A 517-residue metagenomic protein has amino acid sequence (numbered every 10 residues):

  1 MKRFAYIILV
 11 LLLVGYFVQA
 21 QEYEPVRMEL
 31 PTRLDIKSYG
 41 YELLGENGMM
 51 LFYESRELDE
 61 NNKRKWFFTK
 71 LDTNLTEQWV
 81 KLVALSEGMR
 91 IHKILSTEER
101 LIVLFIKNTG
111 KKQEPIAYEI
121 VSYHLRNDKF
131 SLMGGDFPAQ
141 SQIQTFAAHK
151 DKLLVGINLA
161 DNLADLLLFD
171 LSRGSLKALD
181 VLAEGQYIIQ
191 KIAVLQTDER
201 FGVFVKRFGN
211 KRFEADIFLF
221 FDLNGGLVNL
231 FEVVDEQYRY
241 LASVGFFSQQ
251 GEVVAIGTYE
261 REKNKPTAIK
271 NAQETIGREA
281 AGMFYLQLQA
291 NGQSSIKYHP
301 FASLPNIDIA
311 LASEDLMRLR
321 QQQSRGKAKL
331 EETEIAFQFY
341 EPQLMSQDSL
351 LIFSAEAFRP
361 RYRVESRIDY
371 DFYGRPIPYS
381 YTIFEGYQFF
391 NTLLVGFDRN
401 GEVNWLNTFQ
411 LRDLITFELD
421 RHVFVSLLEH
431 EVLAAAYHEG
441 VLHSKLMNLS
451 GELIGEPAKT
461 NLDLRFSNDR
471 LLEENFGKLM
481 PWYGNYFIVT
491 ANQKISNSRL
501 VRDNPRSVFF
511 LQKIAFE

Functional and structural regions predicted by a protein language model:
M1-P25, E517: Bacterial Sec-dependent N-terminal signal peptides
E24-T32, E77-V83, D128-G135, S175-A183 (+5 more regions): A short beta-strand motif characteristic of beta-propeller blades
R33-E42, S86-L95, G134-A148, G185-L195 (+3 more regions): Repeated scaffold domains used in trafficking and secretory/extracellular systems, primarily beta-propellers
G40-I157: Post-signal peptide N-terminal segment of secreted/secretory-pathway proteins
G45-N61, E99-K112, K150-A160, L167 (+6 more regions): Short beta-strand elements that form the blades of beta-propeller/WD-repeat-like and other beta-sheet-rich scaffold
K65-T73, I116-N127, L166-S172, E214-L227 (+4 more regions): Beta-propeller blade signature
F231-S243, S294-A336, L406-F424, E452-G484: Conserved blade-ending motifs and adjacent loop-strand segments that build the rim/top face of beta-propeller domains
M283, E341-R361, S366-R367, Y373-Y379 (+3 more regions): Loop/turn-rich, solvent-exposed surfaces of beta-rich toroidal or solenoidal domains
